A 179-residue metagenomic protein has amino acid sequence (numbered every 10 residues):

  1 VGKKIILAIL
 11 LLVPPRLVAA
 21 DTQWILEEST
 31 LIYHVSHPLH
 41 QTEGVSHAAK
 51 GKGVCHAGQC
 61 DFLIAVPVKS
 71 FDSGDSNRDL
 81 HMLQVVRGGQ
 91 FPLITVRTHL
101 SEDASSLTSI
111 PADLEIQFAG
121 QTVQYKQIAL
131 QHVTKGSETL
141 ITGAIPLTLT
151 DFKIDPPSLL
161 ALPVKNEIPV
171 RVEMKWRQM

Functional and structural regions predicted by a protein language model:
V1-G2: N-terminal secretory signal peptides that target proteins for export/translocation
I5-P14: Sec-dependent N-terminal signal peptides
A19-M179: Low-complexity, acidic/polar, glycine-enriched regions of mature
